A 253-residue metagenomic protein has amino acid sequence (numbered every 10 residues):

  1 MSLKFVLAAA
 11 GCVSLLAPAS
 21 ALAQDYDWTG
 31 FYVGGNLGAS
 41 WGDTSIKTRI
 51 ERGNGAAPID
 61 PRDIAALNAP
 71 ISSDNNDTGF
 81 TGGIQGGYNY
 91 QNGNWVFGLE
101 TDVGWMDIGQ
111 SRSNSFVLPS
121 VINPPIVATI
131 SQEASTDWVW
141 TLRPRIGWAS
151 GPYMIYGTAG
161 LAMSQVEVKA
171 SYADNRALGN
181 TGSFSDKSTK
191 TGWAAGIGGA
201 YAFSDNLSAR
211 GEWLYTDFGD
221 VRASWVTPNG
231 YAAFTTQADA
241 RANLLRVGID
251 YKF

Functional and structural regions predicted by a protein language model:
S2-F253: Gram-negative outer-membrane beta-barrel domains
